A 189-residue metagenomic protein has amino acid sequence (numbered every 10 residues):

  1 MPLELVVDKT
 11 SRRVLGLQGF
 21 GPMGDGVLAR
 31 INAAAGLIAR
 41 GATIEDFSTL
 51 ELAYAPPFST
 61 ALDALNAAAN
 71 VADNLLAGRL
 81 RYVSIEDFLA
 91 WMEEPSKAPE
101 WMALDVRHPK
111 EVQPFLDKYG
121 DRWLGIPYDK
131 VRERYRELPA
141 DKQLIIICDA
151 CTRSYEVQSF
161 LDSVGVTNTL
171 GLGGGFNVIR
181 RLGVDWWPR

Functional and structural regions predicted by a protein language model:
M1-G78: Flexible, glycine-rich terminal cap/loop adjacent to redox cofactors in electron-transfer oxidoreductases
E45-P56, T60-L62, N66-W101, P109-I145 (+1 more regions): Rhodanese-like catalytic fold shared by cysteine-dependent sulfurtransferases and DSP/PTP-type phosphatases
L104: Active-site flanking residues adjacent to catalytic metal/cofactor-binding acidic residues
